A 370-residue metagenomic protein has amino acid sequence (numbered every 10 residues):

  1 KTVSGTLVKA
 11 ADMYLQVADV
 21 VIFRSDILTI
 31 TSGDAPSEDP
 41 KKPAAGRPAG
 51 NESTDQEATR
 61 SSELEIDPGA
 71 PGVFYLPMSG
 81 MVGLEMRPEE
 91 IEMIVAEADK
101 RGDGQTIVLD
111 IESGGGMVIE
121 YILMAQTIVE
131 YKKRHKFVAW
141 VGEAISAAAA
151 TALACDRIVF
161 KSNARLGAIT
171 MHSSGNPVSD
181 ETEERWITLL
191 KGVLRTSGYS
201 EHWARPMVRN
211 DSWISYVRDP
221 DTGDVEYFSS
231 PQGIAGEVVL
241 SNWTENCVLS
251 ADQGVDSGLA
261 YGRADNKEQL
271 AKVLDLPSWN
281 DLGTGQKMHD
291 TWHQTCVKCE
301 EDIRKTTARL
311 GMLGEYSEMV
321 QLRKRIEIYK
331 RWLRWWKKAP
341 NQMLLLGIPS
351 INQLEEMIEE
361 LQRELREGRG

Functional and structural regions predicted by a protein language model:
K1-Q56: Conserved RNA-binding domains used in RNP assembly and mRNA/RNA metabolism
V21-R24, M81-E89, G115-I122, E143-S146 (+8 more regions): Soluble non-cytosolic domains of exported or imported proteins
G33-E63, S200-R205, R209-S229, A271-G370: Intrinsically disordered, low-complexity segments enriched in small/flexible residues
L64-E90: STAS-typified acidic loop motif
Y75-E85, V108-G115, V138-G142, M171-E181 (+4 more regions): Second-shell loop/turn segments in exported
L84-Q105: A short, well-ordered alpha-helical element
S113-T182, W186-L189, N210-D221: Glycine-rich beta-to-alpha active-site loop
H172-H289: Charged, glycine-interspersed solvent-exposed loop segments at helix/strand-loop junctions that cap or gate access
